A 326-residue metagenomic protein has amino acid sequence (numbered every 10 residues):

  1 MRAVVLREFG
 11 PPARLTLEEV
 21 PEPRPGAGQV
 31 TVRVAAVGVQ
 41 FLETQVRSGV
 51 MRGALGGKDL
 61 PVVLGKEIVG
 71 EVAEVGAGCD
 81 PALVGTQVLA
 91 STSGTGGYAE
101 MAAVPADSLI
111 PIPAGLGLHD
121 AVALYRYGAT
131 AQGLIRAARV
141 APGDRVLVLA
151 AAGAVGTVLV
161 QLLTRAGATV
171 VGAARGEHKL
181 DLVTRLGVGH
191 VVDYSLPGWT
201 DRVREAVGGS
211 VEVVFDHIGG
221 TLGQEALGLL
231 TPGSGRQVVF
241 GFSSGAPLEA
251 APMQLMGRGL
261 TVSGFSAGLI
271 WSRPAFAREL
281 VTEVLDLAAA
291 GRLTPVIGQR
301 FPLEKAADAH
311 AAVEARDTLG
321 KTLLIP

Functional and structural regions predicted by a protein language model:
P11-R14, V20-V69: N-terminal glycine-rich beta->alpha transition that marks the start or flank of a dinucleotide-binding site
V69-G94: A glycine-/small-residue-rich N-terminal strand-loop-strand element that serves as the cofactor-binding glycine loop
L83, V122-L124, G128-L196: Mid-domain Rossmann-like dinucleotide-binding core that forms the NAD(H)/NADP(H) cofactor-binding site
S93-A106: A structural motif shared across PLP-dependent enzymes of the aminotransferase-like
G97-E100, R175-L182, P247-P252: Short, glycine/polar-rich helix-capping loops at beta-to-alpha or helix-loop-helix junctions that flank or form
G198-G208: Short amphipathic alpha-helix with an adjacent loop that forms part of the alpha/beta core around
T221-R292, P326: Glycine-rich phosphate-binding loop and adjacent beta-alpha segment of Rossmann(oid) nucleotide-cofactor-binding
A275-P326: C-terminal hydrophobic helical "lid"/dimerization subdomain of Rossmann-like NAD(P)H-dependent oxidoreductases
